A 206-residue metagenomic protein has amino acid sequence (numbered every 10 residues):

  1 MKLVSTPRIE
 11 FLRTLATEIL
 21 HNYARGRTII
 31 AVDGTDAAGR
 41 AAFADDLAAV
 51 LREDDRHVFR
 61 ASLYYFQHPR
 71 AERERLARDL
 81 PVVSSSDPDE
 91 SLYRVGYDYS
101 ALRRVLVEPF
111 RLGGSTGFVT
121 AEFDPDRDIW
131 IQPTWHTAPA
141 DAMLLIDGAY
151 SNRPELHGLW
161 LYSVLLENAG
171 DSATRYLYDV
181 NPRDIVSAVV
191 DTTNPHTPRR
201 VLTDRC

Functional and structural regions predicted by a protein language model:
M1-A31: Extreme N-terminal, non-catalytic leader segments that precede Walker-type/kinase nucleotide-binding cores
M1-L12, M143, Y150-C206: Conserved NTP phosphate-binding and transfer environment spanning the P-loop NTPase/kinase superfamily
R25-G26, A138-A140, L159: Short loop/turn elements that form and flank the Walker-type P-loop nucleotide-binding site in RecA-like NTPase cores
I30-A49: Glycine-rich phosphate-binding P-loop
A49-F59: Post-Walker A helix-loop "phosphate-sensing" segment adjacent to the P-loop in P-loop NTPases
H57, S115-T116, P139-L144: Loop/turn-to-beta-strand initiation segments
F59-S62, Q67-R127: Conserved nucleotide-sensing/catalytic segment adjacent to the nucleotide-binding pocket in NTP-handling enzymes
E122-W130, L144-G148, S172-T174: Short gly/ser/thr-rich secondary-structure transition/capping motifs
